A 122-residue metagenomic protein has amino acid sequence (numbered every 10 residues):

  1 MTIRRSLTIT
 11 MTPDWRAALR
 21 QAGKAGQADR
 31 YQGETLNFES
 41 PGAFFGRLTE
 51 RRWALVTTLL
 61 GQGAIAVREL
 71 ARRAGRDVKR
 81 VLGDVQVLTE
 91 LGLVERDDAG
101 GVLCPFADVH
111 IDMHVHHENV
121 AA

Functional and structural regions predicted by a protein language model:
M1-K24: General nucleic-acid-binding
R16, R20-Q32, I111-A122: Amphipathic alpha-helical dimerization/coiled-coil segments that flank or bridge DNA-binding/regulatory modules
A25-A54: Short alpha-helical segments that sit at the start of domains
F45-R51, A66, D98-A122: Short, cationic-aromatic polyanion-contact patches
E50-I65, R72: Short amphipathic alpha-helical interface segments
E69-R73, L88: A short acidic, leucine-rich amphipathic alpha-helix
R76-V87: Short amphipathic alpha-helical interaction segments
E90-A99: A short, conserved structural fragment
